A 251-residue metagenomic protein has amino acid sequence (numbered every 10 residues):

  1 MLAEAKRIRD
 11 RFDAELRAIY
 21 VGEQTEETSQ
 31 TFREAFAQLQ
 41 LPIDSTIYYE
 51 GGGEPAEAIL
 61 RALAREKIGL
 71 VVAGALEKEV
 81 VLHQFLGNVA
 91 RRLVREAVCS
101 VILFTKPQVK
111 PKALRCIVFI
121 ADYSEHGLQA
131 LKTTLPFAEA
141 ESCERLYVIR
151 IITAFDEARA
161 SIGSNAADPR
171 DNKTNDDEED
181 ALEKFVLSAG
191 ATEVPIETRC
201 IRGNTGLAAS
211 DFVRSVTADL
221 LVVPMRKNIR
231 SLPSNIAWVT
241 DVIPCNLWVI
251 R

Functional and structural regions predicted by a protein language model:
M1, P55-A56, L86, A130 (+2 more regions): Amphipathic coiled-coil/heptad-repeat helices and related helical stalk/stem segments that mediate oligomerization
M1-S45, C116-D168, S188-A191, P195 (+1 more regions): Small/aliphatic-rich secondary-structure junction motif
R7, E23-E27, T31-V71, L187-L221 (+1 more regions): Structural beta-alpha unit
Q24-E26, E79, V109, E125 (+3 more regions): Surface-exposed, flexible loop/turn segments at secondary-structure boundaries
I59-K110, D211-R251: Gly/Ser-rich helix-loop-strand patches that form or flank binding pockets for ribonucleotide-derived cofactors
G74, I120, I149, R202 (+1 more regions): Conserved residues at the C-terminal ends of beta-strands
A167-D177: A short acidic, glycine-rich active-site loop that binds or catalyzes chemistry on phosphate/adenosine moieties
E178-E183: Well-ordered, non-membrane alpha-helical segments in soluble/globular domains
